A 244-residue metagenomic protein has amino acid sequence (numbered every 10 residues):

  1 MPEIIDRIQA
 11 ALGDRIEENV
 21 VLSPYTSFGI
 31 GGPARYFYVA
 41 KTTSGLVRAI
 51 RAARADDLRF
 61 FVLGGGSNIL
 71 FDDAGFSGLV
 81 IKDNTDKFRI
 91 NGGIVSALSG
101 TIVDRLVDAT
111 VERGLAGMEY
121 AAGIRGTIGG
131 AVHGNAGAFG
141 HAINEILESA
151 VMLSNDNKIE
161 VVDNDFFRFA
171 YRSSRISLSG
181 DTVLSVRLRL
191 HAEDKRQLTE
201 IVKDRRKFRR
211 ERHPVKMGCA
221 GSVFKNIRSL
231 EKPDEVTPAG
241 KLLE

Functional and structural regions predicted by a protein language model:
M1-I128: Anion-binding (especially nucleotide phosphate/pyrophosphate-binding) glycine-rich loop and adjoining beta-alpha core
E3, S23, K41-S44, T101 (+8 more regions): Conserved active-site and cofactor/substrate-binding residues in soluble primary-metabolism enzymes
E17-E18, P24, L153-E244: Phosphate/pyrophosphate- and phosphate-bearing ligand-binding catalytic cores of soluble enzymes
G31, Y38-T43, L70-F88, H133-D163 (+1 more regions): Structural signature of FAD isoalloxazine-binding scaffolds in flavoprotein oxidoreductases
V39, K82, S96-L98, A121 (+4 more regions): Residues in well-ordered beta-strands of folded domains
V107-R113, G117-E148, S154, C219 (+1 more regions): A gly/ser-rich beta-alpha-beta helix-loop segment of oxidoreductase catalytic cores
